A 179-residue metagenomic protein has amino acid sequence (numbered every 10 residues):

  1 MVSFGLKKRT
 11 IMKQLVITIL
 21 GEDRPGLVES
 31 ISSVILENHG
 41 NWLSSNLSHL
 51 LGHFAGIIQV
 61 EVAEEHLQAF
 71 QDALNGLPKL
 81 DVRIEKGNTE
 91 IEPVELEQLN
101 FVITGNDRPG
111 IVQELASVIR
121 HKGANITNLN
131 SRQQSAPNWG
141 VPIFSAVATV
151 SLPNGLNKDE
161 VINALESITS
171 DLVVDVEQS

Functional and structural regions predicted by a protein language model:
L6-S179: A conserved regulatory-domain signal marking ACT and ACT-like small-molecule sensing domains and adjacent regulatory
